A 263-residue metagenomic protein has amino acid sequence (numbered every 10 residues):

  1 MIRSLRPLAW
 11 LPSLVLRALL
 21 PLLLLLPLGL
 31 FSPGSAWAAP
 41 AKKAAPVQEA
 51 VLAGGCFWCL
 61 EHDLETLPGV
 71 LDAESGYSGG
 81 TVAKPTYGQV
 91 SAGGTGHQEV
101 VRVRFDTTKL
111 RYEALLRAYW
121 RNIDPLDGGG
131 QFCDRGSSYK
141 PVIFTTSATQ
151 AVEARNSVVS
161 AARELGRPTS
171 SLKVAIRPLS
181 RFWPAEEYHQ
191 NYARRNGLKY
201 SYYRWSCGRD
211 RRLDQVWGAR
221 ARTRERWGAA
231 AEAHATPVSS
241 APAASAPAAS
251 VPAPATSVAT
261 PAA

Functional and structural regions predicted by a protein language model:
M1, A9, L14-V15: Hydrophobic alpha-helical membrane-insertion segments
I2-L5, L19-P247, P252-A263: Flexible coil/turn and secondary-structure edge motifs
